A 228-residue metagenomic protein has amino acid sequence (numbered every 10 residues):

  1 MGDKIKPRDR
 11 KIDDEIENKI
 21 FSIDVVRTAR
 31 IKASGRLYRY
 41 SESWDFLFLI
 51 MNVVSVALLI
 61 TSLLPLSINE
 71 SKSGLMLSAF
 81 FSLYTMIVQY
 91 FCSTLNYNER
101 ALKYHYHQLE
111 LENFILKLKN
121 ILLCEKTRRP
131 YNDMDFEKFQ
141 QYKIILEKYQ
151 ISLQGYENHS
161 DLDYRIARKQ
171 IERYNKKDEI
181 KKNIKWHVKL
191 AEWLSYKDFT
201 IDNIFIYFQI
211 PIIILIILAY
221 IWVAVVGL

Functional and structural regions predicted by a protein language model:
M1-G2, Y84: Short, compositionally biased low-complexity segments
G2-L47, S93, N98-Y207: Conserved non-transmembrane functional hotspots
Y38-K103, L190-L228: Alpha-helical transmembrane segments and their immediate juxtamembrane boundary regions in integral membrane proteins
